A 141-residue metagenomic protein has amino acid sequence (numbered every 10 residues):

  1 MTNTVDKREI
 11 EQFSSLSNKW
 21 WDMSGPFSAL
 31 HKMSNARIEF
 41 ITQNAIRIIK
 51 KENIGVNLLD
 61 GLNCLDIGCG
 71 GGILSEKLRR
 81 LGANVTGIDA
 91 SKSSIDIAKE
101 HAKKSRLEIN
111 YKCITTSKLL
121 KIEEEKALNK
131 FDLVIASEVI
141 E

Functional and structural regions predicted by a protein language model:
M1-F27: N-terminal, positively charged/glycine-rich alpha-helical extensions of SAM-dependent methyltransferases
K32-D60: Conserved alpha-helix/loop element of class I SAM-dependent methyltransferases that forms part of the SAM/SAH-binding
D60-G68: Conserved class I S-adenosyl-L-methionine
L65, I73-L119: Class I SAM-dependent methyltransferase SAM/SAH-binding core
K118-L128: Short conserved loop adjoining the S-adenosyl-L-methionine
D132: Conserved acidic residues
I135: A conserved beta-strand element that flanks and buttresses the S-adenosyl-L-methionine
V139: Hydrophobic adenine-recognition pocket in adenosine-nucleotide-binding enzymes
